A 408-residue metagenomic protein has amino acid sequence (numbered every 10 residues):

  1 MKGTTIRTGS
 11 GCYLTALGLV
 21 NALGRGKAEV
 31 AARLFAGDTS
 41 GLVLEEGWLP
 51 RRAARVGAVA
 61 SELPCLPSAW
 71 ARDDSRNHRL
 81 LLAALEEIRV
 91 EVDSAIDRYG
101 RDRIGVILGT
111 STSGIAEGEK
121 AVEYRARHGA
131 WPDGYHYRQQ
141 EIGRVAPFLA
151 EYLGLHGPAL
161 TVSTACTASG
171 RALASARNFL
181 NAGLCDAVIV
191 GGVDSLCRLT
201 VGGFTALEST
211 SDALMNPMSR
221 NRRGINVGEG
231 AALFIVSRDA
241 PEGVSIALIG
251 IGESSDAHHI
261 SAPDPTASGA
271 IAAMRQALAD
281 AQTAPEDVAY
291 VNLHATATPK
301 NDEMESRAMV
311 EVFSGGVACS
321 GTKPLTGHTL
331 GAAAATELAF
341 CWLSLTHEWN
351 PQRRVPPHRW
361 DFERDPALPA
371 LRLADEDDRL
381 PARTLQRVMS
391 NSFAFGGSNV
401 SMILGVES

Functional and structural regions predicted by a protein language model:
M1-A71, D239-A247, I251, A339-R359 (+2 more regions): ACP-dependent fatty acid/polyketide chain-elongation machinery
K2, A28-L108, G114-I115, A273-P285: Conserved active-site "lid/cap" helical segment
K2-G9, S94-G105, E123-G134, F148-A159 (+7 more regions): Structural signature of cysteine-dependent C-C bond-forming condensing enzymes
I6-G9, L42-E86, S113-R127, W131-S175 (+5 more regions): Conserved catalytic cysteine-centered active-site region of acyl-thioester-dependent Claisen-condensing enzymes
G11-T15, A28, A32-E45, R51-R55 (+3 more regions): Condensing-enzyme catalytic core mediating Claisen C-C bond formation in acyl metabolism
G18, I107-T110, S163, V188-D194 (+3 more regions): Short beta-strand segments
A176, A231-D239, L338-W342: Alpha-helical metal-binding/catalytic segments enriched in His/Glu/Asp
H294: Glycine-centered flexible beta-alpha turn that most often forms the glycine-rich phosphate-binding loop
